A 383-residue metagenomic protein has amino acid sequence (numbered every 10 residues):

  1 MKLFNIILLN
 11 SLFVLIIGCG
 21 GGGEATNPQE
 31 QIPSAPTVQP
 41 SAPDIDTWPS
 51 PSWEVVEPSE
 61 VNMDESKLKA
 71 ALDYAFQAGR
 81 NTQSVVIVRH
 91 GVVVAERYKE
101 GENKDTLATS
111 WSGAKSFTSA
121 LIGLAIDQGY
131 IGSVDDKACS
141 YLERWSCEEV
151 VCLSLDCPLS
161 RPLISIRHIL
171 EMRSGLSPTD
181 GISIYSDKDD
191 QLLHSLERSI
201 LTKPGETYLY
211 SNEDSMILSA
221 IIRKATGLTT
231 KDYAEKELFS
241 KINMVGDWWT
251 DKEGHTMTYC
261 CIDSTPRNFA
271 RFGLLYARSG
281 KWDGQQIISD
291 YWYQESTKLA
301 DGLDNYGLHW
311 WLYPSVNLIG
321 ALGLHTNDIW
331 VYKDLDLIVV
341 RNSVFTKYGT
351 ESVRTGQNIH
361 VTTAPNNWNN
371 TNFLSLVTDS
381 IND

Functional and structural regions predicted by a protein language model:
L15-G18: C-terminal motif of bacterial Sec signal peptides marking the signal peptidase cleavage site
G20-N103, A108, I126-G132, S375-D383: N-terminal leader/targeting segments and the immediately adjacent pre-domain N-terminus
E30-V38, G323-D383: Structured C-terminal helix/loop/strand segments within mature extracytoplasmic catalytic/sensor domains
G91, A108-V134, I169, L218-I222 (+1 more regions): Active-site SXXK
Q128-S174, T226-S264: Active-site helix/loop module of the DD-peptidase/beta-lactamase fold, centered on the serine-lysine SxxK catalytic
C157, E171-D251: A small/polar active-site loop signature that marks catalytic segments
D214-I221, C260-K281, N327-V344: Active-site-proximal alpha-helical segments within enzyme catalytic domains
G246, W292-I338: Active-site Gly/Thr loop motif
